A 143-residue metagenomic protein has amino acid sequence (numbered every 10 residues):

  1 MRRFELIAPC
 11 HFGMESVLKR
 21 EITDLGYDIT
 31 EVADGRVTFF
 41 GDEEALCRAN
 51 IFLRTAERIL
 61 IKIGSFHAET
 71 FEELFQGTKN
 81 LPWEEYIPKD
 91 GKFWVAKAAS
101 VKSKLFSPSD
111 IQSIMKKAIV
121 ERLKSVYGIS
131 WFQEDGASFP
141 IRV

Functional and structural regions predicted by a protein language model:
R2-F139: Non-catalytic nucleic-acid substrate-recognition regions in nucleic-acid-modifying enzymes
